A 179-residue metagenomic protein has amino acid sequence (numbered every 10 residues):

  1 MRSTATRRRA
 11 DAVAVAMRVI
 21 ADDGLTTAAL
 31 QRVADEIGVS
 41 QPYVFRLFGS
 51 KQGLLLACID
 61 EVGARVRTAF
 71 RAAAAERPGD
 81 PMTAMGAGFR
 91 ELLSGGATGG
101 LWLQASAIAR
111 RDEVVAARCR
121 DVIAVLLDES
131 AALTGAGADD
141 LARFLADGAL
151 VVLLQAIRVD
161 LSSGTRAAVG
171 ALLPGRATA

Functional and structural regions predicted by a protein language model:
M1-A5, V169: N-terminal intrinsically disordered/low-complexity leader segments
D11, V15-G53: Helix-turn-helix
V15-D22, A69-A72, L101, A105-I108: Solvent-exposed, amphipathic alpha-helical segments
L55-V62: Alpha-helical DNA-contacting segments of helix-turn-helix folds
A57, R67-G99: Hydrophobic alpha-helical connector segments
F89, W102-S106, F144-G148: Short alpha-helical scaffolding segments that buttress acidic/His motifs in well-ordered protein cores
L93-R120: Amphipathic alpha-helical segments used for helix-helix packing
E113-A124, S130-A179: Hydrophobic/aromatic-rich alpha-helical bundle segments in the mid-to-C-terminal region
